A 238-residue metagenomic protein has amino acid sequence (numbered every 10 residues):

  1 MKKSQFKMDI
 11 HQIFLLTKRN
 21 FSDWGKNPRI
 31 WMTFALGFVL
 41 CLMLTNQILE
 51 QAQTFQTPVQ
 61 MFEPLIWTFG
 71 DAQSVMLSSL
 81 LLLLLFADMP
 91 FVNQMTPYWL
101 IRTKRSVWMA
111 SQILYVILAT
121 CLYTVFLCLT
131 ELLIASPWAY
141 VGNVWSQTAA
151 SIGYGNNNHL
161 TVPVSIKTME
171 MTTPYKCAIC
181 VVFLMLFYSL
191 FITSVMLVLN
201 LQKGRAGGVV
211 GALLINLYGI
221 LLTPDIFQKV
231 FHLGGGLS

Functional and structural regions predicted by a protein language model:
M1-F91, L201-Q202, A206-G208, I215-G236: Hydrophobic alpha-helical transmembrane segments
I10-K18, S106, A110, Y175-I179: Alpha-helical membrane-protein architecture signal
W31-M32, I179-F183, V209-V210: Hydrophobic alpha-helical transmembrane segments
C41-F86, A110-L201, G235-S238: Secretory targeting signals
Q94-T96, V198: A residue-level signal for alpha-helical anchor/packing sites in multi-pass solute transporters
L100-R105: Short helix-to-coil transition segments within interhelical loops that connect adjacent transmembrane helices
W108, G208-V209: Alpha-helical transmembrane segments and their helix-entry boundary regions
S111, G211-A212: Hydrophobic core positions of alpha-helical segments in small-molecule transporters and transporter systems
